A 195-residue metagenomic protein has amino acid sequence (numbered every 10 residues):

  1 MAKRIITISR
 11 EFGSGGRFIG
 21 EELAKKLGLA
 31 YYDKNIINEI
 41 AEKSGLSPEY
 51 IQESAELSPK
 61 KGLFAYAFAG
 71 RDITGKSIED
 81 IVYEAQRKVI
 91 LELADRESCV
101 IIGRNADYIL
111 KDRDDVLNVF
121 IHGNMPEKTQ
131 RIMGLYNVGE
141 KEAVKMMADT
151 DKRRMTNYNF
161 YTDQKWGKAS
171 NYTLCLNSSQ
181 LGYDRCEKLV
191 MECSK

Functional and structural regions predicted by a protein language model:
M1-I6, A65-G75, Y83-E84, K88-E92 (+4 more regions): Domain-scale detector for complete catalytic domains at protein termini or as standalone homologs
A2-E11, E97: Pre-Walker A (Motif I) flank of P-loop NTPase domains
I8-E21: Glycine-rich phosphate-binding P-loop
A30-A41: Short beta-strand-centered segment that lines the nucleotide-binding/catalytic pocket of NTP-utilizing
A41-S98: ATP-dependent small-molecule kinase phosphotransfer cores that center on conserved nucleotide phosphate-binding segments
P59-Y66, G139-D184: Small-molecule kinase domains that catalyze NTP-dependent phosphoryl transfer to phosphate-bearing small molecules
L93, I109-D112: RNA pseudouridine synthases
D112-G134, E140-A148: Conserved phosphate-donor/acceptor-positioning beta-strand/loop module used by diverse small-molecule
